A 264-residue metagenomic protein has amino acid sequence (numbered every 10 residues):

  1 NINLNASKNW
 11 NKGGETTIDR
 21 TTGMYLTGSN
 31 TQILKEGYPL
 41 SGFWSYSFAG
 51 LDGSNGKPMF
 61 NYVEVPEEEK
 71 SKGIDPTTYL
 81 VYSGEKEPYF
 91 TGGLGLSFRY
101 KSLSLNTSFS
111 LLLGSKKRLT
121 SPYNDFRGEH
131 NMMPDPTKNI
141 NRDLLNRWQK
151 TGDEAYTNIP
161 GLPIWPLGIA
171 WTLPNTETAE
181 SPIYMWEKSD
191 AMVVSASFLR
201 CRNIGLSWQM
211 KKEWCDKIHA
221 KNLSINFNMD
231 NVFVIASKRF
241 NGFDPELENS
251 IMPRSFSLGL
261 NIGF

Functional and structural regions predicted by a protein language model:
N1, G13-I18, Q32-K35, P39 (+2 more regions): Short loop/turn motifs that connect adjacent beta-strands in outer-membrane beta-barrel proteins
N1-L4, L94, Y100, L105-T107 (+3 more regions): Transmembrane beta-strands of outer-membrane beta-barrel proteins
A6-K12, Y100-S102, L111-S115, N203 (+3 more regions): Transmembrane beta-strands of outer-membrane beta-barrel pores
N11-Q32, G114-L144, I235-F243: Outer-membrane beta-barrel and related beta-rich outer-membrane complex signature in Gram-negative bacteria
G23-N55, L144-R147, A155, W186 (+1 more regions): C-terminal beta-signal and terminal closure region of outer-membrane beta-barrel proteins
E67-T77, N175-D190, A236-N241: Flexible, solvent-exposed coil segments and beta strand-coil junctions, predominantly the extracellular/periplasmic
P88-G92, S197-R202, K221, M252-F256: Residues that define the transmembrane beta-barrel architecture of outer-membrane proteins
G114-H219, L223: Extracytoplasmic gating/loop element in the C-terminal half of outer-membrane beta-barrel translocons and assembly
